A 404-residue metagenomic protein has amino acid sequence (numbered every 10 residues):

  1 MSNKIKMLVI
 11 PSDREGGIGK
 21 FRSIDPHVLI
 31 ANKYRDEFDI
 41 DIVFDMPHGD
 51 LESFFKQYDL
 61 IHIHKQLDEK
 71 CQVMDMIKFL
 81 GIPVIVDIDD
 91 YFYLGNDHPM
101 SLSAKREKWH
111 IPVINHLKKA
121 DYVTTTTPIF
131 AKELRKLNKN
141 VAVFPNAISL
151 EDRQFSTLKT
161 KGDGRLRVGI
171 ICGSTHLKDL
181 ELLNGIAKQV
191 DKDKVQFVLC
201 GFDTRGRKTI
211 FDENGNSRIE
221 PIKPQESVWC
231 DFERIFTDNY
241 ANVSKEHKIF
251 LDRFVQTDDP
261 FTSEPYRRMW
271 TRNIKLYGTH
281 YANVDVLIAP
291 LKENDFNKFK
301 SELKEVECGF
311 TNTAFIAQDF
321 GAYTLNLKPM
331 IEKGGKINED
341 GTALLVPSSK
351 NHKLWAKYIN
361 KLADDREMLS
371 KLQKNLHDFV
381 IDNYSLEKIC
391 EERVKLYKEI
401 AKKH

Functional and structural regions predicted by a protein language model:
M1-D68: N-terminal pre-catalytic "stem/leader" segment of glycosyltransferase-like enzymes
P11-L29, S149-F155, K161-A282: Conserved catalytic-core segment of nucleotide-activated headgroup transferases in glycan assembly
I77-G95: Active-site proximal beta-strand in glycosyltransferases
F79, F92, S103-V123: Membrane-proximal helix-turn-helix segments that form the acceptor-binding/catalytic region of lipid-linked
K118-S156: Donor nucleotide-sugar binding/catalytic pocket of nucleotide-sugar-dependent glycosyltransferases
K178, S263-F310, I316-P329, G335-K336: Nucleotide-sugar-dependent
T324-N360: Change "using UDP/GDP/dTDP sugars" to "using nucleotide sugars
K350, L354, D364-E399: A charged, aromatic-enriched C-terminal amphipathic alpha-helix characteristic of glycosyltransferases across folds
